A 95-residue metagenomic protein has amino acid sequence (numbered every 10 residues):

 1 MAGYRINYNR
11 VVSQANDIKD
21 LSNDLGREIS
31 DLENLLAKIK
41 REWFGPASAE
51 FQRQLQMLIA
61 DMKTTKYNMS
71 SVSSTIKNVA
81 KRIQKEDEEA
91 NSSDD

Functional and structural regions predicted by a protein language model:
M1-D95: N-terminal secretion-targeting helices of virulence/extracellular proteins, encompassing both classical Sec signal
